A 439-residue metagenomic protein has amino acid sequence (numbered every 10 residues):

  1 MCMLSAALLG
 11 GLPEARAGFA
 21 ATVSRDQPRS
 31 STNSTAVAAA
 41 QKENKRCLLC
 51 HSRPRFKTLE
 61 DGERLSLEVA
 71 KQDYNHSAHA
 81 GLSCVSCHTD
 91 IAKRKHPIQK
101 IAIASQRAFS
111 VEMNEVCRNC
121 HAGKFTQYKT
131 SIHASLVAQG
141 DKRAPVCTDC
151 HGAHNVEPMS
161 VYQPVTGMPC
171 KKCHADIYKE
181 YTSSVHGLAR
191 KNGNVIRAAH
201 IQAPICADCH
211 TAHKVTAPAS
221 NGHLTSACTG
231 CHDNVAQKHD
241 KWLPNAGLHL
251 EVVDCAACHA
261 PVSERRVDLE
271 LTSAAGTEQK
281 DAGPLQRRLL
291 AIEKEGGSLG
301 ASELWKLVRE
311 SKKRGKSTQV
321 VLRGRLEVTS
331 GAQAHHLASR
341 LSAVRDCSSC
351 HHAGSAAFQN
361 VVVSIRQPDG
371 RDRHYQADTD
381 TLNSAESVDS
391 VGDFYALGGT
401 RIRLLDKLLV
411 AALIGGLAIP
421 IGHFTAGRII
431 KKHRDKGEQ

Functional and structural regions predicted by a protein language model:
C2-G11: Bacterial N-terminal signal peptides
E14-Q439: Short sequence/structural segments immediately N-terminal
